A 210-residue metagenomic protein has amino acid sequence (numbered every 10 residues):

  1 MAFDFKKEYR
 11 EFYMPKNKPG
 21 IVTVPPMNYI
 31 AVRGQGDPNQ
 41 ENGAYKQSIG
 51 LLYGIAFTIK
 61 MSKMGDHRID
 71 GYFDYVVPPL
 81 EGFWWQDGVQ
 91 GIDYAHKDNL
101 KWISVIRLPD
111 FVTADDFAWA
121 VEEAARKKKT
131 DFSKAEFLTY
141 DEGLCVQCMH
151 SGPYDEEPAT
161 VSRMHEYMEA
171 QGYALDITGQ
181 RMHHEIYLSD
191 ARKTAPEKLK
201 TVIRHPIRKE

Functional and structural regions predicted by a protein language model:
M1-E210: A solvent-exposed interaction/effector surface
